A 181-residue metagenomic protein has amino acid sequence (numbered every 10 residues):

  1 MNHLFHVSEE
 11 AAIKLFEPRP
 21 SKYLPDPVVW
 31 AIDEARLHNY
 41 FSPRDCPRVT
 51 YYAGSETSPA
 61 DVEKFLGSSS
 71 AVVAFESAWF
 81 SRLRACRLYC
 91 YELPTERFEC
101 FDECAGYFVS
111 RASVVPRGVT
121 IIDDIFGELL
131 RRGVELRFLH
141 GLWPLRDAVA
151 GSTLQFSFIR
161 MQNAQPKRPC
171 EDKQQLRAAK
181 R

Functional and structural regions predicted by a protein language model:
M1-D26, P43-R44: ADP-ribose/NAD+-binding catalytic cleft of ART/PARP-like enzymes
L37-H38: A generic structural signal for short hydrophobic patches within well-formed alpha-helices
S42-R181: Conserved NAD+-utilizing ADP-ribose enzyme module
